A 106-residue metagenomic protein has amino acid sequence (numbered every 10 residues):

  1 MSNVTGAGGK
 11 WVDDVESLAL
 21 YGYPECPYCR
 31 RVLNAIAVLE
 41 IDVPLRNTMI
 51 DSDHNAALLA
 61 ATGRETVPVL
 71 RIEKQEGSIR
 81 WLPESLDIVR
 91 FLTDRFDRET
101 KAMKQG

Functional and structural regions predicted by a protein language model:
M1-E25, R30-G106: GST-like domain detector, emphasizing the conserved glutathione-binding G-site in the N-terminal thioredoxin-like
